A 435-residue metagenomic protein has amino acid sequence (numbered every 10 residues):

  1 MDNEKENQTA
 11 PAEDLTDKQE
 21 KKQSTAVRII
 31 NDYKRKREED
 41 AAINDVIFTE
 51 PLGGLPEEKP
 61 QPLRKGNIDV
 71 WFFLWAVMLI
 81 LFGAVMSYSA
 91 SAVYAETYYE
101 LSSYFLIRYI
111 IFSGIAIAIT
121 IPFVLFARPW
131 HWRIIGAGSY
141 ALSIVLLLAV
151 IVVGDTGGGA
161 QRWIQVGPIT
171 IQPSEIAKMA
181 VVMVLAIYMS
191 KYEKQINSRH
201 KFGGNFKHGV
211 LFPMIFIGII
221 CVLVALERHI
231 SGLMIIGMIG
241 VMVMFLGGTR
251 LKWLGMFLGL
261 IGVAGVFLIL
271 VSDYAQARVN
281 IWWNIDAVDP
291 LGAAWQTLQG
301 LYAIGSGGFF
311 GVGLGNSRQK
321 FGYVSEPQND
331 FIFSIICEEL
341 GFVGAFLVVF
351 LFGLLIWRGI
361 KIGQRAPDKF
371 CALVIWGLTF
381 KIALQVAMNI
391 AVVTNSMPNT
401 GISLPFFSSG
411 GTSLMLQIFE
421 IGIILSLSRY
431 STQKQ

Functional and structural regions predicted by a protein language model:
D2-L63, M388-Q435: A juxtamembrane structural motif centered on a specific transmembrane helix
S24-T25, A41-A42, K201, N205 (+4 more regions): Coil-to-alpha-helix initiation sites in intrinsically disordered, low-complexity, charged segments
P62-A76: N-terminal membrane topogenic signal
F73-L81, S87-S89, E96-Q296, S334-N395 (+1 more regions): Hydrophobic alpha-helical transmembrane segments of multi-pass inner membrane proteins, especially in bacterial systems
L81-G83, G305-S306: Alpha-helical transmembrane segments of multi-pass integral membrane proteins
S87-A92, S231, S317, S408 (+2 more regions): Short linear Ser/Thr-Pro motifs
H229-M234, V312-S317, P327-N329, F342 (+2 more regions): Transmembrane helix boundary and interhelical junction motifs in multipass membrane proteins
I285-N329, F333, L340-G344: TM-adjacent membrane-interface loops and short helices in multi-pass inner/ER membrane proteins
